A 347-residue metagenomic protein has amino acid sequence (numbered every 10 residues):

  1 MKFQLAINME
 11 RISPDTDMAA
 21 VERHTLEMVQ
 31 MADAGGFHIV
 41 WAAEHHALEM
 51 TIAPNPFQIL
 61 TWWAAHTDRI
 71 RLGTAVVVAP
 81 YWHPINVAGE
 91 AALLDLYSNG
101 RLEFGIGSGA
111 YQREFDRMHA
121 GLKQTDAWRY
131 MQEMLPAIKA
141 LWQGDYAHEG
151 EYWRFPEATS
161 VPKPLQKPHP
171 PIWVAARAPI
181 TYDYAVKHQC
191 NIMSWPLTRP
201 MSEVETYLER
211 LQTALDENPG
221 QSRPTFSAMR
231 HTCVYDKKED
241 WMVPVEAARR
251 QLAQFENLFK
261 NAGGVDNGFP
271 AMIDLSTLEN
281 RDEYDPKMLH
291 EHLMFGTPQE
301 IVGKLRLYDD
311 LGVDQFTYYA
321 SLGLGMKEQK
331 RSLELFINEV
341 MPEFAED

Functional and structural regions predicted by a protein language model:
M1-L72, K167-P170: N-terminal beta1-alpha1-beta2 module of alpha/beta enzyme domains
K2-A19, P80-H148, I192-M193, T198-E205 (+3 more regions): Flexible, glycine-rich active-site loops centered on histidine and acidic residues that chelate a metal or position
F3-I7, V40-A42, L72-T74, L102-I106 (+4 more regions): Hydrophobic faces of well-ordered beta-strands that scaffold small-molecule active sites in alpha/beta enzyme cores
I7-R23, V77-I85, Q166-A176, T232-Y235 (+1 more regions): Active-site mouth loops of central-metabolism enzymes
A32, G36, E44, W63 (+10 more regions): Conserved, mostly hydrophobic/aromatic
I39-W63, V78, F115, W195-M201 (+1 more regions): Glycine-rich, proline-tolerant flexible connector loops at the mouths of alpha/beta enzymes
M50-T74, Y130-M134, L333-D347: Alpha-helix-loop-beta-strand connector modules within alpha/beta enzyme cores
Q124-V161, S202-V313, D347: An alpha-helical appendage that flanks or caps ligand/catalytic pockets
